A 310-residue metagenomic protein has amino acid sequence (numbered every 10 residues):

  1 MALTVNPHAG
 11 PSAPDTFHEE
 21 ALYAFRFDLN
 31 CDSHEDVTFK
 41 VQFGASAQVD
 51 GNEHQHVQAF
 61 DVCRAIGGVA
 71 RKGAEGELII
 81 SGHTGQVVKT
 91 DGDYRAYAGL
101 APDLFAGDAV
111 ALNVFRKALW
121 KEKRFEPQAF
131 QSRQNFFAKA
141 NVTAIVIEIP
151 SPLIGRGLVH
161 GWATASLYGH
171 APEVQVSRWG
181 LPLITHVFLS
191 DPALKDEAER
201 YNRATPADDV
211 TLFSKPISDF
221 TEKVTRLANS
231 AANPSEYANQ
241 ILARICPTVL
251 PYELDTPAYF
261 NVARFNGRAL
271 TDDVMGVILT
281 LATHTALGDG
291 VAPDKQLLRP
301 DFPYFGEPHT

Functional and structural regions predicted by a protein language model:
M1-T310: Surface-exposed extracytoplasmic segments
